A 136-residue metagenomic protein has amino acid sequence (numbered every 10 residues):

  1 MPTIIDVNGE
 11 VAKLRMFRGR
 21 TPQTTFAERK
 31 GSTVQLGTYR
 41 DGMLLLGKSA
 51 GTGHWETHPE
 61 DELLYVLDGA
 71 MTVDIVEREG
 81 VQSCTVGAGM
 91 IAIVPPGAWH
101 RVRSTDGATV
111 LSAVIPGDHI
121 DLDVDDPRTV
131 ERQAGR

Functional and structural regions predicted by a protein language model:
M1-L46, G53, E131-R136: A short, N-terminal "cap"/entry segment at the start of jelly-roll beta-barrel domains of the cupin/DSBH fold
R40-M43, G51-T52, D68-T72, E79 (+1 more regions): Short, charged/polar surface micro-motifs in flexible loops or helix N-caps
M43, L63, A70-T72, W99 (+1 more regions): Structural motif
K48-S49, T57-E77, A113: Short, conserved beta-strand element in jelly-roll/cupin
H54-T57, D61-V66, S83-C84, A92 (+1 more regions): His/acidic/aromatic-lined binding-pocket segments of jelly-roll/cupin-type domains and related regulatory beta-sandwich
R78-P96: Short acidic-glycine-tyrosine-enriched beta hairpin
G87, P96-D123: Ligand-binding loop in jelly-roll beta-barrel domains
D118-R136: Short peripheral tails and domain-boundary helices/loops at the edges of structured domains
